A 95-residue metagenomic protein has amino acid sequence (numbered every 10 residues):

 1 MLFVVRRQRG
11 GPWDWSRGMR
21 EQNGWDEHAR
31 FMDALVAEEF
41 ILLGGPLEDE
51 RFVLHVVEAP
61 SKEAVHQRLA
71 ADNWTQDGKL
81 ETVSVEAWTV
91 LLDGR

Functional and structural regions predicted by a protein language model:
M1-R95: Conserved, structured core segments of small domains
